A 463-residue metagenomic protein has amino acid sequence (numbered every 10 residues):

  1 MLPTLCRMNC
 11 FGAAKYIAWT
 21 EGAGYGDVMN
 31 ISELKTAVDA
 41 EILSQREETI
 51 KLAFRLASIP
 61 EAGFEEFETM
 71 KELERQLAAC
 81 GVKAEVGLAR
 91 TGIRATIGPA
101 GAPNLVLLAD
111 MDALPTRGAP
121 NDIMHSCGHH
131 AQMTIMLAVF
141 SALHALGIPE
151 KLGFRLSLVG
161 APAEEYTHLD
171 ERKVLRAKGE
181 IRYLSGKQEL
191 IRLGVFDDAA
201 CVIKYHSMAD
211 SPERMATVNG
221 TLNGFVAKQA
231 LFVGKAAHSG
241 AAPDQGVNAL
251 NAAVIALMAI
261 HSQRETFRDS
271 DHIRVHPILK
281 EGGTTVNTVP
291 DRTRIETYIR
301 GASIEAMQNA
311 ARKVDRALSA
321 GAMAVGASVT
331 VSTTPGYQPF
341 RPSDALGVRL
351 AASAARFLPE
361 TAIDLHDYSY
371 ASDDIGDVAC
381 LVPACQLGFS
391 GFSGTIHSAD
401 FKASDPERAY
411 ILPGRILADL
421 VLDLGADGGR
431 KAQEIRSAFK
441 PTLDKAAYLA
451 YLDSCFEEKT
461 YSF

Functional and structural regions predicted by a protein language model:
N30, V254-F463: Metal-dependent amide/peptide-bond hydrolase catalytic core, centered on the "pita-bread" metallohydrolase fold
N30-S157, P162-A163: Acidic/His- and Gly-rich active-site-bordering loop/insert found across diverse amide/peptide-bond hydrolases
L56, A95, L107, H129 (+7 more regions): Divalent metal-coordination and catalytic microenvironments
R94, L114-S126, H130-A131, L146 (+2 more regions): Histidine/acidic-residue-rich, glycine-tolerant segments that coordinate divalent metal ions
